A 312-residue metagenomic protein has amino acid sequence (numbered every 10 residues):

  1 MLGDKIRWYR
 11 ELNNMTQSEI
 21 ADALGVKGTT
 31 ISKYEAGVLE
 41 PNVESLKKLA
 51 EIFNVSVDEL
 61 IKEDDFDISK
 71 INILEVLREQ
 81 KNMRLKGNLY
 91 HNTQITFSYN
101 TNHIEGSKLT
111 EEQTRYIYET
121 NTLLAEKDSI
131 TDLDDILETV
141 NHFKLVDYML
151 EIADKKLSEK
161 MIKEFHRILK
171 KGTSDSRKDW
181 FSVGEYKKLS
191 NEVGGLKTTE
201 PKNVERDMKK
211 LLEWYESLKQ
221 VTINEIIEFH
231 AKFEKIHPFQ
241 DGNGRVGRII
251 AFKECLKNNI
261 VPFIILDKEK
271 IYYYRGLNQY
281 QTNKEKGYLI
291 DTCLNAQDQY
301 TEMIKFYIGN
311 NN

Functional and structural regions predicted by a protein language model:
G3-R7: Short C-terminal alpha-helical element
W8-L12, S18, D22-T29, A36-L39 (+4 more regions): FIC/Doc superfamily catalytic core
